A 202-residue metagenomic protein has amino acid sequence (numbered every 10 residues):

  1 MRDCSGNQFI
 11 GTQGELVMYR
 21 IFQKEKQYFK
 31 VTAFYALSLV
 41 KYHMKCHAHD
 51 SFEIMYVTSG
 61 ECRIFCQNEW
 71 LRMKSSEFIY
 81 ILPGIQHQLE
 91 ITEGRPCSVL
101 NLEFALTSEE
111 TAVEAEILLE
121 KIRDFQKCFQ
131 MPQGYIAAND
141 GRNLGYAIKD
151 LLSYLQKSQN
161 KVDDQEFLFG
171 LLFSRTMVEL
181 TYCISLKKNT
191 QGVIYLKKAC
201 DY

Functional and structural regions predicted by a protein language model:
F9-G11, L16-Y35, Q86-S158: A hydrophobic/aromatic-rich effector-binding and dimerization subdomain of bacterial HTH-type transcriptional regulators
A33-H49: Conserved short histidine dyad/triad with adjacent acidic residue
A48-R63: Short, conserved beta-strand element in jelly-roll/cupin
R63, I79, P83-L89: Histidine-centered metal-chelating micro-motifs
N68-L82: Short acidic-glycine-tyrosine-enriched beta hairpin
I136-I194, K198-D201: An amphipathic alpha-helical interaction segment
